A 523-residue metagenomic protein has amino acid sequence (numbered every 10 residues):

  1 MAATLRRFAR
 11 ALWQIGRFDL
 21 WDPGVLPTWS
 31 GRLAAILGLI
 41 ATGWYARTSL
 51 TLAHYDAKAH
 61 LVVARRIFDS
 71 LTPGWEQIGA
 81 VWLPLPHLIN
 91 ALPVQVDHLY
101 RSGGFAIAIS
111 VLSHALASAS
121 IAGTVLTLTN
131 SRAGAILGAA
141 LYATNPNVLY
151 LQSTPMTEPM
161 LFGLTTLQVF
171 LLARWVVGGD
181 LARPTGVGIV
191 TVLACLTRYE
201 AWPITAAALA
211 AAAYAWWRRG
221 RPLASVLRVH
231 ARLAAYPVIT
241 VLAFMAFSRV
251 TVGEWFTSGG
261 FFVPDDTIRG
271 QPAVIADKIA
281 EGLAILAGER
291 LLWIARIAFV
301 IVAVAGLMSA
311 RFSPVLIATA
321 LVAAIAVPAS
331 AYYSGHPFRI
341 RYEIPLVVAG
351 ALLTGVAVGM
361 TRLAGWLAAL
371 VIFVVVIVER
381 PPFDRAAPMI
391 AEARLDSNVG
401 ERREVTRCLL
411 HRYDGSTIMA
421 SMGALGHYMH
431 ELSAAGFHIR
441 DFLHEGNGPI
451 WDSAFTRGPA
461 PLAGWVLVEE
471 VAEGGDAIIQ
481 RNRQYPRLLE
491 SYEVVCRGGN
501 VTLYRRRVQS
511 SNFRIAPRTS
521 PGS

Functional and structural regions predicted by a protein language model:
T28-A35, I136-G138, L209, A234-L242 (+4 more regions): Signature aromatic-anchored transmembrane alpha helix within multi-pass, membrane-resident enzymes that catalyze glycan
G38, G138-P146, F170, T191-C195: Short helix- or helix-capping micro-motifs that position conserved polar/aromatic residues at function-defining sites
A41, Y45-R47, A201-W202, Y332-S334 (+2 more regions): Transmembrane alpha-helical segments
A108-T129, L167, V304-A305: Transmembrane-helix motifs of polytopic, lipid-linked glycan transferases
V125, L172, V371-G426, R507: Membrane-embedded, lumen/periplasm-facing catalytic core of multi-pass transferases that use lipid-linked donors
R228-F299, A326-S330, V378-R380: Membrane-lumen/periplasm interface segments of specific transmembrane helices in polyprenyl phosphate-linked
A287-L316, A323-V327, L370: Hydrophobic, aromatic-rich transmembrane alpha-helices and their immediate juxtamembrane boundary segments
R403, R407-H444, G464-E470, Y504: Short periplasmic/luminal acceptor-recognition loop of GT-C membrane glycosyltransferases, typified by
